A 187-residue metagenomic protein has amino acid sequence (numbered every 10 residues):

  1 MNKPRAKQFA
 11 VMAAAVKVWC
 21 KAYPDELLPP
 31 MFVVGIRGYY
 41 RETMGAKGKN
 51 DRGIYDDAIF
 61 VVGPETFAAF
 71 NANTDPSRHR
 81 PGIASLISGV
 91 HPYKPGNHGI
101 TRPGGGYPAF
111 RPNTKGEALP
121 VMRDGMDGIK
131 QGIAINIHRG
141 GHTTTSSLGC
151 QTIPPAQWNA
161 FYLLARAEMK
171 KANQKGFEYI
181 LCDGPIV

Functional and structural regions predicted by a protein language model:
M1-G141, L163-V187: Cell wall/extracellular polymer interaction/catalysis modules
S147-L163: Short beta-strand-centered segments at strand-helix junctions
